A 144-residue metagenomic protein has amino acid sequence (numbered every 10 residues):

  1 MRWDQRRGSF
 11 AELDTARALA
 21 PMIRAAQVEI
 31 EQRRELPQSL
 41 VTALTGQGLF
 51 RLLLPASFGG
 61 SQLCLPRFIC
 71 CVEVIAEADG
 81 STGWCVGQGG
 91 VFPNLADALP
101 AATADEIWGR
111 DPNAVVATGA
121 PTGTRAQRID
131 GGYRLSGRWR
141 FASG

Functional and structural regions predicted by a protein language model:
M1-D14, A18: Basic/polar N-terminal segments that are highly enriched at the extreme N-terminus, encompassing both cleavable
S9, A26, C71: Glycine-rich, flexible loop/turn motifs
A11, E35-L36: Short secondary-structure boundary/capping elements
L13-D14, A20-I23, Q27-I30: N- or domain-start disorder-to-order transition segments that initiate the globular core
R17, R34, A43-T45: N-terminal, charged amphipathic alpha-helical interaction modules
A18-P21, L49-R51: A short alpha-helix capping/helix-coil boundary motif
I30-E31, Q62: Residue-level marker of alpha-helix boundaries and capping positions
Q38-G46, F50-G144: Glycine-rich flavin
